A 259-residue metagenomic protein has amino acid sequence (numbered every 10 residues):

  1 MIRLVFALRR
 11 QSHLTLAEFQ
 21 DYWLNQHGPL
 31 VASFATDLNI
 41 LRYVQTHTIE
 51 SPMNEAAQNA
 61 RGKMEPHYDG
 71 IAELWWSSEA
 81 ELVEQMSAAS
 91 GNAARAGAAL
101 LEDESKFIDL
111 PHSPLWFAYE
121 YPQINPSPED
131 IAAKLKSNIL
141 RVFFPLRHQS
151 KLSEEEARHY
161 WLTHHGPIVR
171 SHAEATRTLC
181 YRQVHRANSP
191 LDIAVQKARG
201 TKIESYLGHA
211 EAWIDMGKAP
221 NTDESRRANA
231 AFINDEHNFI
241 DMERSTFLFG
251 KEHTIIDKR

Functional and structural regions predicted by a protein language model:
M1-R259: Macromolecular interaction modules
